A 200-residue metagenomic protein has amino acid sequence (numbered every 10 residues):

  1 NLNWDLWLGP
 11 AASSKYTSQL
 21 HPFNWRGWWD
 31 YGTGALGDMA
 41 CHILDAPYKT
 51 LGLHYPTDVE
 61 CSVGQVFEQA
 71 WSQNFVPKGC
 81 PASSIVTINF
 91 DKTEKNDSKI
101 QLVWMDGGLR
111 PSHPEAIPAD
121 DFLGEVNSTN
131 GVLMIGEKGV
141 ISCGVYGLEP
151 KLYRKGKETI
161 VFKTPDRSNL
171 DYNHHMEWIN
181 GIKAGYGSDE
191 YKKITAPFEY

Functional and structural regions predicted by a protein language model:
N3-D189, K193, P197-F198: Glycine-rich, aromatic-lined ligand/substrate-binding cores of catalytic and carbohydrate-binding domains
